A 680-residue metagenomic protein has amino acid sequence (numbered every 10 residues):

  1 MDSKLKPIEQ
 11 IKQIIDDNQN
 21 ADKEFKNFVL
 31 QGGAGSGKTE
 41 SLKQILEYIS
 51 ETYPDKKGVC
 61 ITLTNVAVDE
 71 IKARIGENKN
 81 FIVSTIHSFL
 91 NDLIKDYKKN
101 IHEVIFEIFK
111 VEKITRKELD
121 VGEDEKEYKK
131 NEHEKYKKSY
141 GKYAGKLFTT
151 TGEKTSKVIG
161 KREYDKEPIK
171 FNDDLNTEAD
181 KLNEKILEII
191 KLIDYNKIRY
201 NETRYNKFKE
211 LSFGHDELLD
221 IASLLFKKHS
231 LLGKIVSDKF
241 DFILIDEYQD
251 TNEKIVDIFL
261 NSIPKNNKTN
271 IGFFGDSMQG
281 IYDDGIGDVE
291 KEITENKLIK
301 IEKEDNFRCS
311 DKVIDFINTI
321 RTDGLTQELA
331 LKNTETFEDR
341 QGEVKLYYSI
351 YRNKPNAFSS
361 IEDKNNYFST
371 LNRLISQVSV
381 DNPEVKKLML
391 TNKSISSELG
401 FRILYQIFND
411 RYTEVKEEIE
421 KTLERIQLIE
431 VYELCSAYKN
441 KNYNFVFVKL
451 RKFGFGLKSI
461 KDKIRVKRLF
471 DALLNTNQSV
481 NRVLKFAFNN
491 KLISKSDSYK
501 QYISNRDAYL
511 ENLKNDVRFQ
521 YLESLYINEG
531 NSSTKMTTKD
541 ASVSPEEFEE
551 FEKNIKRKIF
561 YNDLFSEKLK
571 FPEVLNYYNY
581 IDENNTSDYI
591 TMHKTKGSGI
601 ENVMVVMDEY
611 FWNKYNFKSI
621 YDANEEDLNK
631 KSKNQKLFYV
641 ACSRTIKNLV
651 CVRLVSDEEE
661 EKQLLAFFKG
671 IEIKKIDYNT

Functional and structural regions predicted by a protein language model:
M1-T680: The feature marks helicase ATPase cores and/or their adjacent C-terminal helical subdomains in SF1/SF2/AAA+ helicases
